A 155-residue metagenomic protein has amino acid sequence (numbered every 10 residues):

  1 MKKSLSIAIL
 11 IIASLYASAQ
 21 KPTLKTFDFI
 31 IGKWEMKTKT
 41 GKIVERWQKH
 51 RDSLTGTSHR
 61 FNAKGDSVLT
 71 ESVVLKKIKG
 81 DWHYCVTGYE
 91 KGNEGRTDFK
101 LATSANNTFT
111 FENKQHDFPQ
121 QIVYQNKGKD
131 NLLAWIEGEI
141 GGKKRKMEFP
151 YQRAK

Functional and structural regions predicted by a protein language model:
M1-T23: Bacterial Sec-dependent N-terminal signal peptides
Q20-K33, K76-K77: N-terminal helix-cap/turn-to-beta initiation motif at the start of protein domains
K25-T26, K37, S53, R60-G65 (+2 more regions): Amphipathic alpha-helical hairpins
K37-Q115: Central antiparallel beta-sheet cores of small beta-barrel/beta-sandwich binding domains
R46-H50, Q125-K127, Y151: Aromatic-rich beta-strand edge motifs centered on tyrosine
R51-L54, G128-L133: A short glycine-rich beta-turn/N-cap micro-motif
E94-R96, N106, N131-K155: Edge beta-strand at a domain terminus
N106-N107, F111-N113, D117-N126, E137: Well-ordered alpha/beta subsegment
